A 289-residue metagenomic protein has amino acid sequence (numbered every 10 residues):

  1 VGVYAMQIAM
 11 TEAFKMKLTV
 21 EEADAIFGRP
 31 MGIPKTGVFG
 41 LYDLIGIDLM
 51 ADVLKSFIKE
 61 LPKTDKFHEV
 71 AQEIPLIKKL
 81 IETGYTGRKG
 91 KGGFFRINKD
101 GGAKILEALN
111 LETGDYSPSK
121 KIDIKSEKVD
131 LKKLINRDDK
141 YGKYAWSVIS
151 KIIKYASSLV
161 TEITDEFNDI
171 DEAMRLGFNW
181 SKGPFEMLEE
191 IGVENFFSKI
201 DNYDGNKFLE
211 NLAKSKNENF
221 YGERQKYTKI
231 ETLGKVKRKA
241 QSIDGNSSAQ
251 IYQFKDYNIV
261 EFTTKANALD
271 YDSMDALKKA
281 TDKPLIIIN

Functional and structural regions predicted by a protein language model:
V1-I288: N-terminal glycine-rich phosphate-binding loop for ADP-containing cofactors
